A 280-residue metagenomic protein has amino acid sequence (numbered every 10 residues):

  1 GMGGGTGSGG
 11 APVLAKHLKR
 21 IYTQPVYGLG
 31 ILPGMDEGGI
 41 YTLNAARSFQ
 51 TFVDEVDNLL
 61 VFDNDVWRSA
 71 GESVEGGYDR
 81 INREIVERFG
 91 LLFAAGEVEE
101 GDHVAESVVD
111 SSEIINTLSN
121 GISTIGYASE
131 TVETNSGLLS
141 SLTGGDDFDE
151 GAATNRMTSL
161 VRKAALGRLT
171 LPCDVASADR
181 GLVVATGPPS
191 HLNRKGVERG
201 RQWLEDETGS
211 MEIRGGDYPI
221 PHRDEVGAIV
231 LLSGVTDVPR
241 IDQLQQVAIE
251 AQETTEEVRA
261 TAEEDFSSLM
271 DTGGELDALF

Functional and structural regions predicted by a protein language model:
G1-F280: Tubulin/FtsZ superfamily GTPase core signature
